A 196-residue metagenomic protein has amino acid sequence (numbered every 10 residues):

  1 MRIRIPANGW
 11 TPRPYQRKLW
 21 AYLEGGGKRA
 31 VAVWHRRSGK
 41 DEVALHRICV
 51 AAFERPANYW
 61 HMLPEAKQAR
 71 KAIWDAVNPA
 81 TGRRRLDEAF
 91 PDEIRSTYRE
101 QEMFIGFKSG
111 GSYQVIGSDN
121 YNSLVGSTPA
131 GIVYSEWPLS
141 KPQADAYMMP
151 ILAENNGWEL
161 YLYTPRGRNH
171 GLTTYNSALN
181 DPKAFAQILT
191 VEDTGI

Functional and structural regions predicted by a protein language model:
M1-I196: Phosphate/NTP-binding elements of NTP-utilizing enzymes
